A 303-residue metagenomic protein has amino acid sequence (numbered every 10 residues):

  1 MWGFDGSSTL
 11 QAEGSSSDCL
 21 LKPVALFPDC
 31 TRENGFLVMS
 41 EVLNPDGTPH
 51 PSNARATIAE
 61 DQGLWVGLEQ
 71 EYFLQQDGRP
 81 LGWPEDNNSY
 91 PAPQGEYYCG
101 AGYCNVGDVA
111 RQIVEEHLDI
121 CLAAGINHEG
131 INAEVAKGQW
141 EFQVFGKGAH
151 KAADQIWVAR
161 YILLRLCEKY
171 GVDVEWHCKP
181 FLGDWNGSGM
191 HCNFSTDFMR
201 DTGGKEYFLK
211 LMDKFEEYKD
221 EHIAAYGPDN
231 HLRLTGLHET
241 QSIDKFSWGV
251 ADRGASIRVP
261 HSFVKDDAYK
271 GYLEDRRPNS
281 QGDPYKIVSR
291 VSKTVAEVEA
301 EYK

Functional and structural regions predicted by a protein language model:
M1-A133, Q155-V158, V172, I287-S292 (+1 more regions): ATP/Mg2+-dependent ligation/transfer catalytic cores
G35-M39, G67-E71, Q139-E141, G187-H191 (+2 more regions): Broad gene-expression machinery/nucleic-acid interaction feature
S40-L43, Y98-Y103, F142-A149, Y269-D275: Glycine- and acidic
V42-T48, N105-V106, G146-A152, T196-R200 (+2 more regions): A generic structural motif
E71-L81, A133-F145, H177-F198: Histidine-centered divalent-metal-coordination microenvironment in nucleic-acid enzymes
W83-A92, S188-F198, F246-W248, A255-V264: Short beta-strand elements
N105-I113, G130-A136, G148-A159, L163 (+5 more regions): Short, contiguous, pocket-lining structural segments that sit at or immediately flank catalytic/ligand-binding sites
K151, V158, I162-K179, R200-K303: C-terminal accessory/tail domains of diverse enzymes
